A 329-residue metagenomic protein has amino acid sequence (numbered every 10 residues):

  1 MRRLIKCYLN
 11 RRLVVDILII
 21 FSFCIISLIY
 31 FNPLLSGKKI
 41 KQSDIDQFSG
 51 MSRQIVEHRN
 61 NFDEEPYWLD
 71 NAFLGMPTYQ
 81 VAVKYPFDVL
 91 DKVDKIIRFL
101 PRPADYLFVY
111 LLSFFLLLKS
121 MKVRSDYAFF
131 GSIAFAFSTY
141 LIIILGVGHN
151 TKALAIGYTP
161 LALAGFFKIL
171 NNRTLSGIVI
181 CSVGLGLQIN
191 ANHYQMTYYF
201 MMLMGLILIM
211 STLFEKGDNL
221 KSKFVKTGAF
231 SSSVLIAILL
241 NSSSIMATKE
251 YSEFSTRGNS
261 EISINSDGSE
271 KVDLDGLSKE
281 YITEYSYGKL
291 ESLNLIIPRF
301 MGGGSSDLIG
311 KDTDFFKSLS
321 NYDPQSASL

Functional and structural regions predicted by a protein language model:
M1-Y30, F224-V234: Start-transfer (signal-anchor) and selected internal transmembrane alpha helices of multi-pass inner/ER membrane
N10-R12, K216-G228, K311-S326: Membrane-interface helix-loop-helix junctions at transmembrane boundaries of multi-pass membrane enzymes, predominantly
R11, V15, I45-D46, M76-Q80 (+9 more regions): Hydrophobic alpha-helical scaffolding
V14-I17, F21-F23, R59, Q80-D88 (+4 more regions): Mature extracytoplasmic enzyme cores
S27-L117, I133-I156, G268-L329: Membrane-interface coil-to-helix junctions
L35-K39, N172, H193, T212-L220 (+3 more regions): Transmembrane helix-loop junctions in multipass membrane proteins, especially transporters and channels
S113-S120, D126-F214, K226-T248: Membrane-embedded helix bundles of polyisoprenyl
K226-Y287: Polar, glycine-rich mid-to-C-terminal structural blocks that act as macromolecule-binding/assembly scaffolds
